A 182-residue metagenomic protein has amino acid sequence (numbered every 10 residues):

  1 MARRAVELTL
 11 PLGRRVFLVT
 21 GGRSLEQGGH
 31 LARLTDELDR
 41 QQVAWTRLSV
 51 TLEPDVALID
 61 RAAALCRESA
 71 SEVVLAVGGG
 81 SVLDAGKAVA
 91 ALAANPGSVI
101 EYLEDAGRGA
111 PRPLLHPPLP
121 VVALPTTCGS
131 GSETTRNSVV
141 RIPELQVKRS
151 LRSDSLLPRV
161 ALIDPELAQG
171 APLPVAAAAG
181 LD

Functional and structural regions predicted by a protein language model:
M1-F17: N-terminal, positively charged, Ser/Thr/Ala/Gly-biased leader segments that form transit/presequence-like amphipathic
R3, G28, A32, V56 (+3 more regions): Electropositive phosphate-/nucleotide-binding environments in soluble metabolic enzymes
G13-R15, S71, P118: A general structural motif
F17-L18, V73-L75, V122: Conserved beta-strand elements of the Class I
T20-G22, S49-V50, T126: Short glycine-centered, acidic/aromatic-flanked micro-motifs in structured strand/loop junctions that mark active-site
E26-I100: N-terminal small/polar loop signature for handling phosphorylated ligands or for N-terminal nucleophile
P96-D182: A glycine/threonine-rich phosphate-anchoring loop and its flanking beta-alpha core in nucleotide/phosphate-binding
